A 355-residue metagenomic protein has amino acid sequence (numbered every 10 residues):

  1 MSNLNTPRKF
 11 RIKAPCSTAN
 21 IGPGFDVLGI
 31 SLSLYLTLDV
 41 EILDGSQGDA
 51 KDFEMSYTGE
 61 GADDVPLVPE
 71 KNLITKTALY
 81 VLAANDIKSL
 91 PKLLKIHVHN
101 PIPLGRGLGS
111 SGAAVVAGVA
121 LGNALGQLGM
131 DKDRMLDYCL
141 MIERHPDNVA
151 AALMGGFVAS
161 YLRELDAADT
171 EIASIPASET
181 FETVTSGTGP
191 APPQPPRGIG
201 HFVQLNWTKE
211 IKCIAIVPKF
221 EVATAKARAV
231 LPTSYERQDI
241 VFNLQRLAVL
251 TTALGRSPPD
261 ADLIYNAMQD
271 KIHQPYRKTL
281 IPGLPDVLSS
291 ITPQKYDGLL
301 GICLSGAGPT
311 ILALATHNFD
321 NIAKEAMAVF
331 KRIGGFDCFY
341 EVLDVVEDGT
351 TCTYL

Functional and structural regions predicted by a protein language model:
M1-R106, A124-M130, L165, I199 (+1 more regions): ATP-binding N-lobe of GHMP and related small-molecule kinases
K13-P15, H97, A152-M154, Y161 (+3 more regions): Short beta-strand segments
C16, L34, G156, V217-V222 (+3 more regions): Glycine-rich beta-alpha junction loops
L34, L108-K132, A152-R163: DPxDG-like acidic metal-binding loop motif
M130-I211, I302-L304, G308: Alpha/beta catalytic cores of group-transfer enzymes, especially the acyltransferase/condensing modules of polyketide
V217-T279: Active-site rim beta-loop-alpha module in soluble metabolic enzymes
L254-L355: Glycine-rich, charge-dense phosphate/pyrophosphate-binding loop(s) and the adjacent flexible "lid"/catalytic subdomain
